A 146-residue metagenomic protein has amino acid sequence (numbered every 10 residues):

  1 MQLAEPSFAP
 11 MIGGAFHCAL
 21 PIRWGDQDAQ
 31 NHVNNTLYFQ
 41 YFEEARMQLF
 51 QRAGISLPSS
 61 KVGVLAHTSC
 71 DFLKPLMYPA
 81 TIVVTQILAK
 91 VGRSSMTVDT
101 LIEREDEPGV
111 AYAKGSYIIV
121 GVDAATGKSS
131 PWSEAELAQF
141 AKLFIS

Functional and structural regions predicted by a protein language model:
M1-C18, L76-Y78, A89-S146: HotDog/MaoC-like acyl-thioester-processing domains
M1-Q48: Catalytic strand-loop segment that frames the active site of acyl-thioester-processing enzymes
A19-R23, D71, I118: Generic structural detector for well-ordered beta-strands
I22, V33, V64-L65, V120: Hydrophobic aliphatic residue packing
N31, Q86, G127: Hydrophobic pocket/interface hotspot
N34, A53-G54, F144: Short, flexible helix/strand-to-coil boundary loops that buttress conserved ligand/catalytic motifs in alpha/beta
Y38-Y41, V64, I118: Residue-level recognition of specific faces of alpha-helices
L49-T97, V110-K114: Hydrophobic beta-strand-centered segment that forms part of the acyl-chain substrate-binding groove
